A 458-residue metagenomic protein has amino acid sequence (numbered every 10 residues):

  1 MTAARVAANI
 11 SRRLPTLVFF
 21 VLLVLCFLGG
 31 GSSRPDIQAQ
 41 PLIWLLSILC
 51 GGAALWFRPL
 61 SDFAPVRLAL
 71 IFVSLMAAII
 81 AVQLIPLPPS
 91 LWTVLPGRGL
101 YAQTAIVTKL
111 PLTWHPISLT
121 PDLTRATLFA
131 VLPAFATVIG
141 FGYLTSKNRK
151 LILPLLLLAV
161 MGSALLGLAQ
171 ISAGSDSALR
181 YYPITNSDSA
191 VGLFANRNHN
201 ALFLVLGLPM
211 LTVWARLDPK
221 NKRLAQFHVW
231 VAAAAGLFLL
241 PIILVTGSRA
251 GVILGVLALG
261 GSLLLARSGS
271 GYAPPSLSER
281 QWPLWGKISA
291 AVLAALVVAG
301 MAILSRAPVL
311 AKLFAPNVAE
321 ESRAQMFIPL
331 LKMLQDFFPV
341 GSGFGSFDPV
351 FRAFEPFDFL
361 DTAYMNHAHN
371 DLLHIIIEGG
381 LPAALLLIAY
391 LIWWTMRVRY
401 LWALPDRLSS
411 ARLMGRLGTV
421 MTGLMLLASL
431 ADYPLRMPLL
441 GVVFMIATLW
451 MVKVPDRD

Functional and structural regions predicted by a protein language model:
T2-G29, I43-A54, A77, L84 (+4 more regions): Alpha-helical transmembrane segments of multi-pass inner-membrane proteins
V18-S33, C50-P133: N-terminal hydrophobic segments of proteins, predominantly signal-anchor/transmembrane helices of inner/organellar
S32-D36, V82-L95, L168-L179, A302-A315 (+1 more regions): Helix-to-loop transition at the C-terminal end of transmembrane segments
Q83, N196, A324-N366, L381-A383: TM-adjacent membrane-interface loops and short helices in multi-pass inner/ER membrane proteins
P89-P121, D176-S189, N317-E321, G345-I377: Interfacial juxtamembrane loops and adjacent helix segments that form the catalytic/substrate-binding surfaces
A258, S262, P329-K332, P349 (+1 more regions): Short amphipathic alpha-helical coupling elements at transmembrane boundaries
V297-S305, F314-A315, S322, L330-D336 (+1 more regions): Transmembrane-lumen/periplasm boundary regions of multi-pass, lipid-linked membrane glycan transferases
A311-P316, L360-D361, P405-A411: Short beta-alpha connecting loops at secondary-structure transitions that line or flank enzyme active sites
